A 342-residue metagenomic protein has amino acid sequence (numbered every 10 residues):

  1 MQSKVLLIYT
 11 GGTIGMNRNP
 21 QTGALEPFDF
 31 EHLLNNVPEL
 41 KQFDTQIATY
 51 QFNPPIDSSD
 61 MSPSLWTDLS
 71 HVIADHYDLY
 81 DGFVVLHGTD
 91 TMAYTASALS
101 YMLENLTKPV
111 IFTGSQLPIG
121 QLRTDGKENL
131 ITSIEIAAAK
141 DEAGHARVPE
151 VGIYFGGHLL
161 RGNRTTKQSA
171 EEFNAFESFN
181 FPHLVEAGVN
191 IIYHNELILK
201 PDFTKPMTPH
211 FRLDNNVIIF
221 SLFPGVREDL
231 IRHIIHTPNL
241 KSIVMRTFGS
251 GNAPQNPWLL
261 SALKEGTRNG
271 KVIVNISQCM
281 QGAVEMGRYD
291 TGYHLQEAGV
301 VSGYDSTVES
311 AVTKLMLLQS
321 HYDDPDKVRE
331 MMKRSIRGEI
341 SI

Functional and structural regions predicted by a protein language model:
M1-D75, L260: ATP/NTP phosphate-donor binding region
Q2, I8-G12, F30-K41, H158-S250 (+2 more regions): Accessory alpha-helical/coil subdomains and C-terminal extensions that flank or cap enzyme catalytic cores
K4, G82, T107-I111, E150 (+1 more regions): Proline-centered loop/turn at the N-terminus of a beta-strand
I8-T10, V85-H87, I111-G114, P149-G156 (+3 more regions): Short beta-strand segments
D81-F83, S242: Structural motif
L86-K108, Q255-A262, T291: Short Gly/Thr/Asp-enriched flexible loops that form oxyanion-binding sites at enzyme active sites
F112-G188: Internal gly/pro-rich beta-alpha loop/helix module that stabilizes soluble enzyme cofactors or their anionic handles
S250-I342: C-terminal non-catalytic interaction/assembly regions of soluble proteins
